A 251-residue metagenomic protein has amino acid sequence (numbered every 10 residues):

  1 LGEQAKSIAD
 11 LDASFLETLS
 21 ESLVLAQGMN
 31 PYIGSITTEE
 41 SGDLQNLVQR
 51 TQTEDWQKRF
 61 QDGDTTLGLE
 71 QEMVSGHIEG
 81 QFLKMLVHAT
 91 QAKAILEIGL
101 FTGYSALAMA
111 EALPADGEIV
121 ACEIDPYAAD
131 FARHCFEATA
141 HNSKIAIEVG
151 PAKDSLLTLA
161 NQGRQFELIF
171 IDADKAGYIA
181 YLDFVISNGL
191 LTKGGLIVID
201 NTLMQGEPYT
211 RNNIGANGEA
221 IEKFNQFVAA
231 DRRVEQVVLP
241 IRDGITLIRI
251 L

Functional and structural regions predicted by a protein language model:
L1-L168, K175-V198, T202-L251: A short alpha-helical cap/connector motif
